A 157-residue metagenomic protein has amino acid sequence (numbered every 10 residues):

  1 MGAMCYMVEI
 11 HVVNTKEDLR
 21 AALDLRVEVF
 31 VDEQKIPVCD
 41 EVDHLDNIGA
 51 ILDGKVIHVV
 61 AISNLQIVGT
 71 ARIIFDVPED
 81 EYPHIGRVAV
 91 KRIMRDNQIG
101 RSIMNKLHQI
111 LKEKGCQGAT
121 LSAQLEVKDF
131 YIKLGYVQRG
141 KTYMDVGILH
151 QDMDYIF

Functional and structural regions predicted by a protein language model:
G2-G49, D53, H58, I62-Q66: Short amphipathic alpha-helix that is part of the acyltransferase structural core
V60, L65-F75, Y82-H84, A89: Conserved beta-strand in the GNAT
V60-I62, D152-I156: Short, well-ordered beta-strand micro-motif
F75-I85, R95, V146-H150: A conserved beta-turn-beta hairpin within the catalytic core of GNAT-like acetyltransferases that forms part
V90, D96-Q109: Conserved acetyl-CoA-binding loop-helix of GNAT-fold acetyltransferases
M104, L111-Q124: Conserved GNAT acetyl-CoA-binding A-motif
S122, I132, V137-D152: Conserved catalytic-core motifs of GNAT/GCN5-like acyltransferases
